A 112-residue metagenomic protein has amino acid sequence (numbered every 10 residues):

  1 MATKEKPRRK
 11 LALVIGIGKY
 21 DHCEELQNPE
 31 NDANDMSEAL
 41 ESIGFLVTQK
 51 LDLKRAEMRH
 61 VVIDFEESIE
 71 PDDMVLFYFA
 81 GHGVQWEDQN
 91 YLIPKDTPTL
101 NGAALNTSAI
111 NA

Functional and structural regions predicted by a protein language model:
M1-R9: Defense-system signaling and execution modules centered on TIR/cGAS-STING-like, death/scaffold domains and their
L11-L13: Conserved beta-strand elements of the Class I
I15-I17, A80: Cofactor-binding loop segments of dinucleotide-utilizing enzymes, especially the Rossmann-like FAD- and NAD(P)+-binding
I17-Y20, T97-T99: Conserved beta-strand elements of beta-rich interaction domains across eukaryotes, especially beta-propellers
K19-N34: Glycine- and acidic-residue-enriched helix-capping/strand-helix junction motifs
N34, E38, H60-I63: Solvent-exposed, polar/charged alpha-helical surfaces in well-ordered, non-transmembrane soluble domains, broadly
L40-K50: Short beta-strand elements in bilobed, periplasmic/extracellular small-molecule ligand-binding domains
L46, L53-A80, V84-A112: Caspase-like (clan CD) cysteine peptidase catalytic core
